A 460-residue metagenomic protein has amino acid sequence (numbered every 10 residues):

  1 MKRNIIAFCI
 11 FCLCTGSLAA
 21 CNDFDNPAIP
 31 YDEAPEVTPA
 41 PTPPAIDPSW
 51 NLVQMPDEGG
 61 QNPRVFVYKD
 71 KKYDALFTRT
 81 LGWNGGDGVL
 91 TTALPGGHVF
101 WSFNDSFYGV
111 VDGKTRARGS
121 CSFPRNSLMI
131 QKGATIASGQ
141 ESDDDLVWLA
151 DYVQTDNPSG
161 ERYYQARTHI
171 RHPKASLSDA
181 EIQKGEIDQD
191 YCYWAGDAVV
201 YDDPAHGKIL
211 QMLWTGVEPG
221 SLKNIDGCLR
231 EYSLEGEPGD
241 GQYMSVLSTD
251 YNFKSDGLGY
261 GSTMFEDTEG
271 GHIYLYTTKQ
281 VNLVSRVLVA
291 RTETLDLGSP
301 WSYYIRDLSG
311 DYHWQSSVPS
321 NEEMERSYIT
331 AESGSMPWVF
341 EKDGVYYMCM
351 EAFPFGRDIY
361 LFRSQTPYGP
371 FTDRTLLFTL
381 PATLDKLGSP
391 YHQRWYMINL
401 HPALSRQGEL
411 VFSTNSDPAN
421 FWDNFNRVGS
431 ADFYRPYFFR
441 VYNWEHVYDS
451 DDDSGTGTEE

Functional and structural regions predicted by a protein language model:
M1-N4: Positively charged n-region of N-terminal signal peptides that target proteins for export
I10-C12: Intrinsically disordered, low-complexity, mixed-charge
S17-A20: C-terminal motif of bacterial Sec signal peptides marking the signal peptidase cleavage site
N22-Y31, P41-G82, L94-Y191, V200-S255 (+5 more regions): Beta-rich carbohydrate-recognition and catalytic domains
V89, A195-D197, K254-T263, G334-P337 (+1 more regions): Repeated scaffold domains used in trafficking and secretory/extracellular systems, primarily beta-propellers
V411: Binding-cleft/active-site segments that stabilize strongly anionic ligands or cofactors
